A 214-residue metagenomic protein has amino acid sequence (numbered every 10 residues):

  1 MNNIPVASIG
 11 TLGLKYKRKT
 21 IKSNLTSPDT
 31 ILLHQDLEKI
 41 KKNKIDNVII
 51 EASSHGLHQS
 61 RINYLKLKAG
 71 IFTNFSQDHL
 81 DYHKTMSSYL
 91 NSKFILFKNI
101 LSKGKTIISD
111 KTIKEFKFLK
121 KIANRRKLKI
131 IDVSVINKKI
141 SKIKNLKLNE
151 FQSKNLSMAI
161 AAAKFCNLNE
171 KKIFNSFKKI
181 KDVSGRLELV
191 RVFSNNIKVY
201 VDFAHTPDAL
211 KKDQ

Functional and structural regions predicted by a protein language model:
N3, G56-I62, Q214: Short amphipathic alpha-helices and their capping/turn segments at secondary-structure boundaries
N3-R18, S53: Short beta-strand-centered segment that lines the nucleotide-binding/catalytic pocket of NTP-utilizing
K22-S53: Conserved nucleotide-sensing/catalytic segment adjacent to the nucleotide-binding pocket in NTP-handling enzymes
L32-Q35, N155-A161, K212: Short amphipathic alpha-helical face segments that pack within enzyme cores and frequently flank/anchor catalytic
K41-A52, G56-H58, K66-V199: Acidic, Mg2+-coordinating active-site environments of NTP-dependent enzymes
D202: Conserved phosphate/oxyanion-binding catalytic-loop motifs
H205-Q214: AMP-binding/adenylate-forming catalytic core of the ANL superfamily
